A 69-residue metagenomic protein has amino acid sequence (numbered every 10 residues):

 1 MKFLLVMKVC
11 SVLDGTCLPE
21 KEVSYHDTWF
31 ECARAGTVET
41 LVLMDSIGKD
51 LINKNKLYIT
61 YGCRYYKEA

Functional and structural regions predicted by a protein language model:
M1-K21: Short aromatic-glycine-(Arg/Gly/Cys) micro-motifs in beta-strand/loop hairpins
C10, C32, C63: Short cysteine clusters
C17-E31: A short, exposed loop/beta-hairpin motif centered on an aromatic-Gly-Thr core
T28-T40: Short, well-ordered alpha-helical segments
L41-A69: Short, mixed-charge low-complexity intrinsically disordered segments
